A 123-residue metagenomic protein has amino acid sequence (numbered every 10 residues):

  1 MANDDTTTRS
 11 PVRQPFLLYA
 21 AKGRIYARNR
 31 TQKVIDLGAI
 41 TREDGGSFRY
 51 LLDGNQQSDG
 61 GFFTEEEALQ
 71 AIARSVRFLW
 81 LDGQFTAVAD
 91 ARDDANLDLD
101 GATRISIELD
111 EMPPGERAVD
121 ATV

Functional and structural regions predicted by a protein language model:
N3-T8, L52-V123: Mixed-charge, Lys/Arg-enriched low-complexity segments
T7-L17: A detector for short, charged/polar N-terminal pre-domain segments
P15-Y19, I40-T41: Short, exposed beta-strand/loop patches in secreted or surface proteins that constitute
Y19-Y26: Short, hydrophobic/aromatic-rich segments at coil-to-beta transitions
R28-R30: Active-site beta-strand termini and strand-to-loop segments that position acidic
Q32-Q57: Short aromatic-glycine-(Arg/Gly/Cys) micro-motifs in beta-strand/loop hairpins
